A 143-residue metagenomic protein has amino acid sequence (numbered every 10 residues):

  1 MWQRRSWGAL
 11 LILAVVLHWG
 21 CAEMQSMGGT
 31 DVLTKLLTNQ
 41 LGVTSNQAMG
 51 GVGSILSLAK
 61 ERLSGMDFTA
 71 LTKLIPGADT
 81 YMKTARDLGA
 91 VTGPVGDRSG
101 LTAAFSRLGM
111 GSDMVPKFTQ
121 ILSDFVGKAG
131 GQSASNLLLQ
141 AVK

Functional and structural regions predicted by a protein language model:
M1-G8: Bacterial N-terminal signal peptides that target proteins for export
G8-V15: Sec-dependent N-terminal signal peptides
L17-G20: C-terminal motif of bacterial Sec signal peptides marking the signal peptidase cleavage site
A22-K143: Amphipathic alpha-helical interaction segments
